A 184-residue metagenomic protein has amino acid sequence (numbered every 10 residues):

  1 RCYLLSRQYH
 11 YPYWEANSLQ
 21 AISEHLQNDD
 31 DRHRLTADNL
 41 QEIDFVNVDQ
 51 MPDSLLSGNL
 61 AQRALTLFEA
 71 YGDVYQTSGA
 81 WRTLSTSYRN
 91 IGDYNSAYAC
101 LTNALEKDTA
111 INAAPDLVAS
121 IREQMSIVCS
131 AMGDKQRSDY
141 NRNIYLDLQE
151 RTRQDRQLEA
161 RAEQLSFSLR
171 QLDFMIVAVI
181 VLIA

Functional and structural regions predicted by a protein language model:
R1, A16, D30: Conserved binding/catalytic microenvironments
R1-H10: N-terminal pre-first-transmembrane soluble regions of secretory-pathway and organelle membrane proteins
L4, H25-N39, I43, M51-G58 (+3 more regions): Hydrophobic positions within repeat-based interaction scaffolds
P12-Y13, V74: Alpha-helix N-cap/helix-start positions at coil->helix boundaries
V48: Phosphate/NTP-binding elements of NTP-utilizing enzymes
